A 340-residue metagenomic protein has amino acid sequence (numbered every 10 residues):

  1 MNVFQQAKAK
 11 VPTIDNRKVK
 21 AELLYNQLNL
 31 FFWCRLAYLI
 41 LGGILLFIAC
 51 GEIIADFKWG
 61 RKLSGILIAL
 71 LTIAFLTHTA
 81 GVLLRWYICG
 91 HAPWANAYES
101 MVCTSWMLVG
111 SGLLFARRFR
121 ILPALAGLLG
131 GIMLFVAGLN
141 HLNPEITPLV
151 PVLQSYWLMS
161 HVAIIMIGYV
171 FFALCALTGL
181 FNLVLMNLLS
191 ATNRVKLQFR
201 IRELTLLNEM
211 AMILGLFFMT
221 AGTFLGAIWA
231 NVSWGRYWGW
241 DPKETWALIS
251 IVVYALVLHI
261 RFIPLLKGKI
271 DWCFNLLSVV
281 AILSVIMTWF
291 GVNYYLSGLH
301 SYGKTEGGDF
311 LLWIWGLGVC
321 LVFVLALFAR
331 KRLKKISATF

Functional and structural regions predicted by a protein language model:
M1-L41, I54-F57: Extracytoplasmic
T13-L28, P148-V162, K304-E306: Juxtamembrane membrane-water interface segments that cap and precede transmembrane helices
V19-L24, L197-L204: Cytosolic juxtamembrane amphipathic/interface segments immediately preceding and feeding into a transmembrane helix
L30-D56, S64-T147, W157-N187, E203-S233 (+2 more regions): Hydrophobic cores of alpha-helical transmembrane segments in multi-pass integral membrane proteins
V184-F199: Conserved, charged catalytic cores of large soluble enzymes
R194, A338-T339: Acidic, low-complexity intrinsically disordered tails
Y237-G239: A beta-strand-loop signature enriched in Asp, Gly, Thr, and Trp that corresponds to the sialidase/neuraminidase Asp-box
